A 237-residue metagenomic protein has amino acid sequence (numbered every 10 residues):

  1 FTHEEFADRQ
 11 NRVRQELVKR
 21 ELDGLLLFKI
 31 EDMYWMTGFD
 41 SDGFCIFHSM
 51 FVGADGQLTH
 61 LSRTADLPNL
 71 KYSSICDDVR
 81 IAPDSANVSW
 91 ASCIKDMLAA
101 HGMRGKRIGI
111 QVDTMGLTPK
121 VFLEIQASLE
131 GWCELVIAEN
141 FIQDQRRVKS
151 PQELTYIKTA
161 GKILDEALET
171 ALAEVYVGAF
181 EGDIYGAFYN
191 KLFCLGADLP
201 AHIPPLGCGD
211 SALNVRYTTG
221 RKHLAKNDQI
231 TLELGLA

Functional and structural regions predicted by a protein language model:
F1-Q57, A99, F122: Terminal domain-start leader segments
Q10, E16, A86-P200: Flexible, acidic/His-enriched mid-domain "rim/lid" segments that flank
D23, D77, K106, D228: Conserved acidic residues
F28-I30, R63-T64, I110-M115: Structural motif
V52-A54, Q126, G196-P200, A212-A237: Acidic/histidine-enriched ion/cofactor-binding microenvironments in catalytic or ligand-binding pockets
D55, T59-W90: Compact, glycine/acidic-enriched structural inserts
P205-G207: Composition-driven low-complexity repeats that form or flank extended alpha-helical/coiled-coil segments
